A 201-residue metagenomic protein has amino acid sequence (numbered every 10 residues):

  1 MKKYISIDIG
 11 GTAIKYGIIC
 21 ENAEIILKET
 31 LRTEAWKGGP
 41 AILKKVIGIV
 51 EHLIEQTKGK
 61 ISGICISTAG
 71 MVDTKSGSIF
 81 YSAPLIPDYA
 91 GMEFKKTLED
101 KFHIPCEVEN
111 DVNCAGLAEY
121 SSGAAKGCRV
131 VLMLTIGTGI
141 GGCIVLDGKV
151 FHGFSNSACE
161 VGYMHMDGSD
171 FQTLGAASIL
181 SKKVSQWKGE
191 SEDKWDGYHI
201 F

Functional and structural regions predicted by a protein language model:
Y4-D8, I61-C65, V131-T135, C143: Short glycine-aspartate micro-motif
Y4-I19: N-terminal beta1-alpha1 ligand-phosphate binding loop
G17, L27, G38-P40, E99-K101 (+2 more regions): Glycine/GP-enriched mid-protein hinge/lid loop-to-helix segment characteristic of carbohydrate kinases
C20-E21, T68, L146-D147: A cytosolic small-molecule/anion-sensing beta-strand core signal
E24-I25, V72, I79, V150-F151: Hydrophobic "anchor" residues
G39-I47, K60-I64, M71-V130: Glycine-rich phosphate-binding loop and adjoining helix at the ATP-binding site of ATP-dependent phosphoryl-transfer
V46-I64, P105-C106, W187-D193, I200: Phosphate/pyrophosphate-binding loops at sites that engage ATP/ADP/AMP, CoA/4′-phosphopantetheine, polyphosphate
